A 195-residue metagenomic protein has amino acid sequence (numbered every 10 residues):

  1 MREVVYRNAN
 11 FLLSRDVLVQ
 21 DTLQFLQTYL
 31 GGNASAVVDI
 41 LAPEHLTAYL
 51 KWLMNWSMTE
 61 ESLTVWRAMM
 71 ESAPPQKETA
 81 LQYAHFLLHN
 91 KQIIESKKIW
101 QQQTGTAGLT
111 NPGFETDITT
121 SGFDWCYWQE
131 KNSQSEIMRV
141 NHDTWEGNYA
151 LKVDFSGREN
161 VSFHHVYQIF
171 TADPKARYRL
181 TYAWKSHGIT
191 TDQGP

Functional and structural regions predicted by a protein language model:
M1, V19-S35, A80-I93: TPR/TPR-like alpha-solenoid helical repeat scaffolds
M1-L12, Q27, P43-H45: Extracytoplasmic
V5-N8, V37-I40, M69: Protein-protein interaction and targeting regions used for scaffolding, dimerization, and localization
A9, T22, L26, L53 (+1 more regions): Hydrophobic core/packing positions within alpha-helical solenoid repeats
F11-S14, E71: Conserved structural position within tetratricopeptide repeats
V17-Q20, P74: Residue signature of alpha-solenoid helical repeat architecture, marking inter-repeat boundaries and helix-start
I40-P195: Extracellular and organelle-lumenal recognition/adhesion modules and their flexible linkers in secreted
